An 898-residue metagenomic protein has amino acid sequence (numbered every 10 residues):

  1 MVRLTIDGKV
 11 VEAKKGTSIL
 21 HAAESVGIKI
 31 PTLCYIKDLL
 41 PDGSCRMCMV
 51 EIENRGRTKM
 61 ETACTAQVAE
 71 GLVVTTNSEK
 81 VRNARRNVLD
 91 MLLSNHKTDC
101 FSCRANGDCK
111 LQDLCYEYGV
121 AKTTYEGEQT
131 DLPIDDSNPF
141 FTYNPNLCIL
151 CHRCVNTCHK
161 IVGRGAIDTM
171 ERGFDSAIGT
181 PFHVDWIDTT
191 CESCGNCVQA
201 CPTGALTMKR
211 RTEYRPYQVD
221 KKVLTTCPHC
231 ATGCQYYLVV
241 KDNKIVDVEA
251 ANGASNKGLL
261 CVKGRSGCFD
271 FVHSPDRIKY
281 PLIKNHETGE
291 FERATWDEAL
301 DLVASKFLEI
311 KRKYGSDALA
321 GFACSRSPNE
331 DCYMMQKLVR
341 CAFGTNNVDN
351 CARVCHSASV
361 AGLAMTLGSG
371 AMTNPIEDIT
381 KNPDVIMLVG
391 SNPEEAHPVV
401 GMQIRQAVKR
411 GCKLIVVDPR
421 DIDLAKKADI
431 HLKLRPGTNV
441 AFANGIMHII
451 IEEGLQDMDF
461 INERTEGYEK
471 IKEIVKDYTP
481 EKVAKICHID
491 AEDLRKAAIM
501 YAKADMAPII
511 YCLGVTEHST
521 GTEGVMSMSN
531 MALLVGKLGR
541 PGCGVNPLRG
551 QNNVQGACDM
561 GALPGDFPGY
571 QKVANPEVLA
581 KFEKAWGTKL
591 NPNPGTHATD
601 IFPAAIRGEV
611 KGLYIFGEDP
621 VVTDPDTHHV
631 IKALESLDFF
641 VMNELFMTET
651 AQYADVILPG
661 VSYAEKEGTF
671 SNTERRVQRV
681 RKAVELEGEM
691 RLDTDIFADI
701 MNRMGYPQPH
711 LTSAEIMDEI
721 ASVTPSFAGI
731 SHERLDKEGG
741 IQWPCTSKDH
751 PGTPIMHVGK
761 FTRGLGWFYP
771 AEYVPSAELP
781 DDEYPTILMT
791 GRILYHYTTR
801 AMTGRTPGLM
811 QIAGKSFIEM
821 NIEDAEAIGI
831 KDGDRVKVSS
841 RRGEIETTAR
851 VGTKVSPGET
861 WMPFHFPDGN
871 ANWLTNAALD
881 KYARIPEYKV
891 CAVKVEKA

Functional and structural regions predicted by a protein language model:
M1-E12, G16, E24, N54-R57 (+8 more regions): N-terminal export/assembly segments and adjacent metallocofactor-ligating motifs of anaerobic energy-metabolism
T5, E70-T76, H183, K426-L434 (+4 more regions): Short beta-alpha connecting loops at secondary-structure transitions that line or flank enzyme active sites
V11-E70, N83-A84: N-terminal cofactor/phosphate-binding cores enriched in small/glycine residues, especially glycine-rich loops such as
N54, K59-M60, T65, R420-D423 (+1 more regions): Flexible glycine/proline-rich, aromatic-decorated loop/lid segments
T98-E128, N285-R293, L455-A491, P568-A580 (+5 more regions): N-terminal leader/propeptide and maturation segments of large enzyme subunits in energy/redox metabolism and hydrolases
A502-P603, D749, G759-L765, G791: A glycine-rich, hydrophobic/aromatic-adjacent loop/helix-cap motif
L548, A557-L563, S713-G808: Long, low-complexity segments enriched in small/aliphatic residues
L686-E689, D693-I741, C745-S747, T806-E819 (+1 more regions): Long, contiguous, secondary-structure-rich segments that constitute the structural scaffold of globular domains
